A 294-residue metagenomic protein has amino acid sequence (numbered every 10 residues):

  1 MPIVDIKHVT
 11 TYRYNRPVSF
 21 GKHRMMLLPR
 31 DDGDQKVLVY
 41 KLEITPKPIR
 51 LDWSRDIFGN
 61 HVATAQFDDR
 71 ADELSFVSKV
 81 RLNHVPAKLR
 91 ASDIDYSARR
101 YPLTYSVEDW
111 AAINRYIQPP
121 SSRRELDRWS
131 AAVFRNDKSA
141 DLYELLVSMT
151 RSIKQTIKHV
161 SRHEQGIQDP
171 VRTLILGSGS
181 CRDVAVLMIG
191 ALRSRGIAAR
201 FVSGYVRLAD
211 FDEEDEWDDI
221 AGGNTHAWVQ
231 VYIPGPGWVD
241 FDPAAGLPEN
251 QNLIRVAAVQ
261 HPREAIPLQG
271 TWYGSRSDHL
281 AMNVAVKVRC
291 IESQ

Functional and structural regions predicted by a protein language model:
M1, P29-L38, I153-I157, D183-I189 (+1 more regions): Short low-complexity stretches enriched in small and charged residues
M1-R135, S139: Linear, non-domain "peripheral" regions
P2, H8, G21-H23, Y40 (+6 more regions): Structural beta-strand/beta-sheet cores of well-ordered domains, especially the beta-sheet scaffolds that support
S19, H23, D32, I49 (+6 more regions): Short capping/connector residues at structural and topological boundaries
R55, I175, R200: Short glycine- and Lys/Arg-enriched binding-loop motifs that mark or flank ligand-binding interfaces
P86-L89, S161, L192, G196-A199: Long, hydrophobic, amphipathic alpha-helical segments used as structural scaffolds
R99-G179, L187, R195, Q260-P262 (+2 more regions): Secondary-structure boundary elements
R151, D183-D278: Hydrophobic/aromatic-rich core segments of domains that either
